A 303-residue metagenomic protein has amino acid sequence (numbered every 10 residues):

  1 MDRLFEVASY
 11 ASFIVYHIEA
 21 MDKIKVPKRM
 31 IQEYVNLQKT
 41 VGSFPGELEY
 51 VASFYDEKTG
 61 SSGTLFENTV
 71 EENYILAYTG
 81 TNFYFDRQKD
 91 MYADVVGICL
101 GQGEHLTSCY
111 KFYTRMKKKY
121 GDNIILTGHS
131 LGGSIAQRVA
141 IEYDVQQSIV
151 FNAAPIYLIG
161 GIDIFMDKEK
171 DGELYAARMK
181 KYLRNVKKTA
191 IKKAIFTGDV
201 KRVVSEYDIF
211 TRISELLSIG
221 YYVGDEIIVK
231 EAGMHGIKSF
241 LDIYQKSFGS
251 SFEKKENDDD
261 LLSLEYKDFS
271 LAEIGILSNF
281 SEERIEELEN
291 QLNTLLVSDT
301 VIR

Functional and structural regions predicted by a protein language model:
M1-E6, N290: An acidic, glycine-rich, mixed-charge low-complexity segment common to nucleic-acid enzymes
D2-R3, I18-K25, M30-T127, Y143-I149 (+1 more regions): A conserved cap/lid and substrate-binding interface adjacent to the catalytic center of lipid-processing enzymes
F5-E19: Eukaryotic intrinsically disordered, low-complexity linkers and tails enriched in Pro/Ser/Thr/Gln/Gly
S9, G63, Y74, V200-K201: A broad, low-specificity signal marking well-ordered, structured residues that form hydrophobic/aromatic
V70-N73, K119-G121, V145-R303: Serine hydrolase/lipase
K111, S134, K188-T189: A generic local structural motif
G128-G132, A136: Gly/Ala-rich beta-loop-alpha elbow adjacent to hydrolase catalytic centers
